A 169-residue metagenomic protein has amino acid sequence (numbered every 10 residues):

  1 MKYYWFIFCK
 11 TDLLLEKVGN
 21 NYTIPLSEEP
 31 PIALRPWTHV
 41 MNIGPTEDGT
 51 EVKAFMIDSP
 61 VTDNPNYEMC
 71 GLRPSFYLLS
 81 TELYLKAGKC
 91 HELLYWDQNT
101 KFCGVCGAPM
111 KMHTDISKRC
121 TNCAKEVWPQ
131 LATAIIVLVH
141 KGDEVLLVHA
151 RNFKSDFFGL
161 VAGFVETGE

Functional and structural regions predicted by a protein language model:
M1-T81: N-terminal alpha-helical interaction blocks
M41-T46, K118-C120, V139: Short acidic-hydrophobic surface loop/beta-edge motif
N42, A54, F102, I136-L138 (+1 more regions): Conserved hydrophobic/aromatic beta-strand scaffold that supports enzyme active sites
S59, N152-F153, V165: Residue-level signature for short turns and capping positions that connect secondary-structure elements
A87-I135: Acidic, metal-coordinating catalytic segment for phosphate/diphosphate chemistry, firing primarily on the Nudix
T114, T121-L160: N-terminal strand-loop-strand
G159-E169: The catalytic Nudix box helix
